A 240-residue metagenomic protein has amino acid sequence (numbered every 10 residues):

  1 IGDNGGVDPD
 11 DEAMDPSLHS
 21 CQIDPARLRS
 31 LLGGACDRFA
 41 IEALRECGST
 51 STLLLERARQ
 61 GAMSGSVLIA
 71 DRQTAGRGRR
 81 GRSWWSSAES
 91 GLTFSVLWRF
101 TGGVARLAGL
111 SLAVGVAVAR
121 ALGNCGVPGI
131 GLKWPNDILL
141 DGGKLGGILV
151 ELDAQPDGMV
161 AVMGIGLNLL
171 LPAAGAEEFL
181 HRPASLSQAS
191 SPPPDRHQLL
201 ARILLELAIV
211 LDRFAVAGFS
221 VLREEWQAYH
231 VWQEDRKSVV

Functional and structural regions predicted by a protein language model:
G2-G6: Residue-identity detector for glycine
V7-N124: N-terminal lobe of the biotin/lipoate ligase/transferase fold
S64, D71-T74, S83-S90, S95-V240: Catalytic beta-strand/loop module used to bind and position nucleotide/cofactor moieties in cofactor-attachment
